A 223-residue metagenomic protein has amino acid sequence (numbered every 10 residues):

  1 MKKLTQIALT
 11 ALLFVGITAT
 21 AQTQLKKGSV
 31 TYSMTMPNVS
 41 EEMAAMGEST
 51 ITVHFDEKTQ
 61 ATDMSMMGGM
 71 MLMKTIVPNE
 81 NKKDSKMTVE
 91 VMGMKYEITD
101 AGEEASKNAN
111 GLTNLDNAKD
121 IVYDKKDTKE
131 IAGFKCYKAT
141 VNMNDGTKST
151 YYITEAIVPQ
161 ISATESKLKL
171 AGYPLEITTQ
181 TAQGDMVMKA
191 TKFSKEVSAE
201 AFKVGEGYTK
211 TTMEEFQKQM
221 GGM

Functional and structural regions predicted by a protein language model:
M1-L25: Bacterial Sec-dependent N-terminal signal peptides
T23-M223: Extended soluble regions of mature proteins
